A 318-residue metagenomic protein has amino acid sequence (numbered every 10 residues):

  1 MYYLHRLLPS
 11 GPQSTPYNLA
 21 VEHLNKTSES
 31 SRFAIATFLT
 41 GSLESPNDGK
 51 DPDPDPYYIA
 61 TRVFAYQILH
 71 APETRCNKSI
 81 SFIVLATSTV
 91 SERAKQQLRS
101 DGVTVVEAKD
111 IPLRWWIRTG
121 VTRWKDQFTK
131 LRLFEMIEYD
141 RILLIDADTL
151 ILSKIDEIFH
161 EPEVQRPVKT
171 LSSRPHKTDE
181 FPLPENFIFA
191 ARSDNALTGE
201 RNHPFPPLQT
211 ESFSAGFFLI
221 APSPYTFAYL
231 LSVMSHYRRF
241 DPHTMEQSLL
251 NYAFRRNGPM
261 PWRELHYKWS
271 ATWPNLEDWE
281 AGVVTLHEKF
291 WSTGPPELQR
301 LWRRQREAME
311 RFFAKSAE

Functional and structural regions predicted by a protein language model:
M1-E318: Glycosyltransferase catalytic domains, chiefly GT-A lineage
